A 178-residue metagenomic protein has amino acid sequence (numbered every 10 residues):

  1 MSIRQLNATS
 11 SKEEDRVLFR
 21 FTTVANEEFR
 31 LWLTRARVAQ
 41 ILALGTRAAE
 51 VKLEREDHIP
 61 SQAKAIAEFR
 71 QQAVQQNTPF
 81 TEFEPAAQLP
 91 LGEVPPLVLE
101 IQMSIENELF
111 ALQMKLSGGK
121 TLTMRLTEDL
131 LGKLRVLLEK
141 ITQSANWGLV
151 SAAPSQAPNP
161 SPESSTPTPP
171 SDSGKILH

Functional and structural regions predicted by a protein language model:
M1-K52: The feature marks the first
M1-S11, D15-V17, R70-M114, D172-I176: Intrinsic, low-complexity N-terminal interaction/targeting segments
E13, V24, A36, E106 (+2 more regions): Generic structural motif
T23, E27, L31, R55-I59 (+4 more regions): Alpha-helical rod/repeat scaffolding segments in eukaryotic adaptors/tethers and long-chain four-helix cytokines
V38, L42, A111-S165: Mixed-charge, glycine-accented linear interaction segment located at domain edges/termini
E56-R70: Short, charge-patterned binding micro-sites
A65-E68, N77-F80, W147, P158-P162: A general structural signal for short secondary-structure boundary/capping elements
P158-H178: Short terminal or interdomain "cap/linker" segment that borders an active site or interface and mediates
